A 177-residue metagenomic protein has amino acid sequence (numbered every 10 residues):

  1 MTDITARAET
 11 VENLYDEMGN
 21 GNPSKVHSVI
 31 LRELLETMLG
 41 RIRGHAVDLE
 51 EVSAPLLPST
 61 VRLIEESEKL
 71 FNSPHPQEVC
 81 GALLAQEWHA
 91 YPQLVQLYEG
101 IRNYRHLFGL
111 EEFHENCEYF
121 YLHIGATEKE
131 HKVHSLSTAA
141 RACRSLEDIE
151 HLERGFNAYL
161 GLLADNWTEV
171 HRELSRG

Functional and structural regions predicted by a protein language model:
M1-G177: Non-heme di-metal
